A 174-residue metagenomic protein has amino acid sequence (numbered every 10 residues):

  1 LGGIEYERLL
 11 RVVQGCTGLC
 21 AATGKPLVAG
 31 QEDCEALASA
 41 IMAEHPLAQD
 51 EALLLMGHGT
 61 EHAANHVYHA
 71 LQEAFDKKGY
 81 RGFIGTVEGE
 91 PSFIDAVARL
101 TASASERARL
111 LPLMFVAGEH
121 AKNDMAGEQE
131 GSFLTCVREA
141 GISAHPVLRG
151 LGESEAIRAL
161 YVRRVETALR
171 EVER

Functional and structural regions predicted by a protein language model:
L1-R174: Extended amphipathic ligand-handling, pore-lining, and cofactor/metal-binding catalytic surfaces
